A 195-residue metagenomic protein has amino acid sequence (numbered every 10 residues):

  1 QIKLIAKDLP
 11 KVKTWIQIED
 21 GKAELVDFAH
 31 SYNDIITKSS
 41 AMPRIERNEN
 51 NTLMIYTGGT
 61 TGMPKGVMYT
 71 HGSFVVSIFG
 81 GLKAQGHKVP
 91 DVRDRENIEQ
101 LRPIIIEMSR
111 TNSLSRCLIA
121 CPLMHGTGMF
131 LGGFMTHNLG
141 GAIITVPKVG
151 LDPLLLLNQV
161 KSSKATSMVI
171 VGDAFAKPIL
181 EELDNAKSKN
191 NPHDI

Functional and structural regions predicted by a protein language model:
Q1-I5, D20-A23, C121, A165-I195: Adenylate-forming
I2-N51, M63, G72-V75, E181-A186: ANL superfamily adenylate-forming
L9-W15, G141, P192-I195: A short helix->loop->beta-strand "cap" motif at the edges of active sites that frequently abuts
A29-H30, M68, V169: Short aromatic/basic micro-patch
K38-Y56, M63, V89, E107-C117: Conserved pre-ATP/AMP-binding loop-to-beta segment of ANL
E49, S73, L151, V171-A174: Short beta->alpha linker loops
G58-T61, M124: Active-site segment of SDR-like NAD(P)-dependent oxidoreductases
S77-I119, M124-V169, E181-E182, A186: Conserved AMP-binding/adenylation subdomain of ANL enzymes
